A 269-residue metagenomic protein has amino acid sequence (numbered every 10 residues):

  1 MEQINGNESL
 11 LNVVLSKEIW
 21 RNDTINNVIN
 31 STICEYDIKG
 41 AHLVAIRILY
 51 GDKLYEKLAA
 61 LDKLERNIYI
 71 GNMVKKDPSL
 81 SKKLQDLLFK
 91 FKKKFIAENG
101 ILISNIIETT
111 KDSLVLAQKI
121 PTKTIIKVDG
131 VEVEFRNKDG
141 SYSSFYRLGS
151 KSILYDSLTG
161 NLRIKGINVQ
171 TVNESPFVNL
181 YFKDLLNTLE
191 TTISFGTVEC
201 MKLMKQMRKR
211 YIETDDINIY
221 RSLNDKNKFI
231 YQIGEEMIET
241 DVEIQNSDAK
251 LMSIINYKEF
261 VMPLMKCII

Functional and structural regions predicted by a protein language model:
M1-I269: Conserved acidic
